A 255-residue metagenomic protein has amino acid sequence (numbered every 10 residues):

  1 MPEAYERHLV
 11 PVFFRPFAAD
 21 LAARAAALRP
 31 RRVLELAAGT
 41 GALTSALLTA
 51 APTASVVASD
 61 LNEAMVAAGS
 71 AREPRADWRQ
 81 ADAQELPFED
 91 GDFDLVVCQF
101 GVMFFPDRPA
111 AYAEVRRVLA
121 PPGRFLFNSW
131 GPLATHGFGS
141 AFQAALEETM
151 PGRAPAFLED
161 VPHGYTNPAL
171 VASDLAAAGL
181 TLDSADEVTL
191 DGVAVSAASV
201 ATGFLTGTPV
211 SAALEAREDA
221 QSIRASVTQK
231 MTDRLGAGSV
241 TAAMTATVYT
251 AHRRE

Functional and structural regions predicted by a protein language model:
M1-R29, A42-A46, M65-A68, R72 (+2 more regions): Conserved class I S-adenosyl-L-methionine
P2, T40-A42, P162-E255: Conserved Class I S-adenosyl-L-methionine
R32-L86, A110: Class I SAM-dependent methyltransferase SAM/SAH-binding core
Q84-L95: A short acidic, Gly/Pro-enriched loop at the edge of an enzyme's catalytic core that lines a small-molecule cofactor
C98-V102, N128: Residues lining the SAM
F105-E114: A short, conserved alpha-helix within the catalytic core of class I
P109-A110, A120-V195, S211: Conserved catalytic/acceptor-binding region of the Class I
